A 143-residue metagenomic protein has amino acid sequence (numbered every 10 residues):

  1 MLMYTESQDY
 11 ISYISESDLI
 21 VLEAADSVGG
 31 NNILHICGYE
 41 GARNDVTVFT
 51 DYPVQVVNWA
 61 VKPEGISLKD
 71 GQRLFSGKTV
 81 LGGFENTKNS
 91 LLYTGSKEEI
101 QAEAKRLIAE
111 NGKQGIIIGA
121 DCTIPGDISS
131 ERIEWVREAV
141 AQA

Functional and structural regions predicted by a protein language model:
M1-Y13, G41-A42: Active-site-proximal loop/short-helix segments that contain or immediately flank catalytic acid/base residue(s)
S7, S15, E23-A24, S67 (+1 more regions): Serine/threonine-rich low-complexity intrinsically disordered regions
I11-L22, N58-P63: Acidic, His- and aromatic-enriched active-site or binding-groove loops in soluble protein domains that engage sugars
V21-A24, E110: Short alpha-helical functional segments enriched in proximate histidine and acidic residues
V28-A143: Catalytic-face loop-and-helix region of soluble metabolic enzyme cores
